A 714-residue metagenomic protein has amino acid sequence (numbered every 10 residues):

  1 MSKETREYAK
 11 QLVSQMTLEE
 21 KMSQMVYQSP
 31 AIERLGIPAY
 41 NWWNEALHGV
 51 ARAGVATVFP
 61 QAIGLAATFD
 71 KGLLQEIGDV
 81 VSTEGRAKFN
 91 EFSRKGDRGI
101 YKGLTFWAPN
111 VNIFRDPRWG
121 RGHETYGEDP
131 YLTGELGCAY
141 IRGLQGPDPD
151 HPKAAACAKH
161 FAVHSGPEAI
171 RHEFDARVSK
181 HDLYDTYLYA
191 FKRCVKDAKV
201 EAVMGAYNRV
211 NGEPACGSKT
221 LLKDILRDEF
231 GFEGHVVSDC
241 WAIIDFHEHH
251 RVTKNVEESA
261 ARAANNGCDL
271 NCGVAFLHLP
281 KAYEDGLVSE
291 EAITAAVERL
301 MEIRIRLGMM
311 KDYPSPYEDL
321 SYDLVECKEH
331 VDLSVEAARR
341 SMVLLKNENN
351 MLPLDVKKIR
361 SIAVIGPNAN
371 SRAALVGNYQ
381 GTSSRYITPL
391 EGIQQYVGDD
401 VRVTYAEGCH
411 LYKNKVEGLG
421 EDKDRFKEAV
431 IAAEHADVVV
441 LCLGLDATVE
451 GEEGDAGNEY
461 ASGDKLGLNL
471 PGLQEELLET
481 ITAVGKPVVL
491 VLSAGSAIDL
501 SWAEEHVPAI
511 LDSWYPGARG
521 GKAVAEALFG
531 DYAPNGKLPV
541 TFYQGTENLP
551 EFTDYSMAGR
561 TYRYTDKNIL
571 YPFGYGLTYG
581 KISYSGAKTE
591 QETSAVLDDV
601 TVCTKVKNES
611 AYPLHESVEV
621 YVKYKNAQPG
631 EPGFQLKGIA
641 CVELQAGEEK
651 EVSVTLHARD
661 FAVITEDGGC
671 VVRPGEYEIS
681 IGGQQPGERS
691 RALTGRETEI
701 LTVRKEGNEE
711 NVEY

Functional and structural regions predicted by a protein language model:
M1-T665, R673-I681, Q685, E713-Y714: Glycoside hydrolase catalytic-domain context in secreted enzymes
D667-C670, S690: Short proline/glycine-enriched turn/loop segments at secondary-structure junctions
R689-E713: Short beta-strand elements
